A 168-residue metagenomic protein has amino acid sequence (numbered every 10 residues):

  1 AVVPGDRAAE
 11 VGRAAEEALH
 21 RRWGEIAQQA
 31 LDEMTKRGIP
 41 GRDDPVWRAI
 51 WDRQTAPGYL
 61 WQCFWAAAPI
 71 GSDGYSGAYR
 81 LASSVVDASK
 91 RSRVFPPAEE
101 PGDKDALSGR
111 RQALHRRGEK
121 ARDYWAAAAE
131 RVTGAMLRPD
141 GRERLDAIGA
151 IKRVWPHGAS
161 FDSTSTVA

Functional and structural regions predicted by a protein language model:
A1-A168: Regulatory and interdomain segments flanking nucleotide-handling catalytic cores in signaling/defense enzymes
